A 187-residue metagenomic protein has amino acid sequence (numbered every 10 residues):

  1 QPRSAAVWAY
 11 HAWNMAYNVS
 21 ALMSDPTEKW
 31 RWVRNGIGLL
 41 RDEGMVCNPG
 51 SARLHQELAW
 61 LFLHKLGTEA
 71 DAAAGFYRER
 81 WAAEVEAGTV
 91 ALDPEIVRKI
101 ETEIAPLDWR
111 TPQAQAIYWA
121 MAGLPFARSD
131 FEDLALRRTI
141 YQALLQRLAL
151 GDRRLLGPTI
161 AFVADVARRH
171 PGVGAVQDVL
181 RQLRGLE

Functional and structural regions predicted by a protein language model:
Q1-P2: N-terminal carbohydrate-binding/catalytic regions of secreted carbohydrate-active enzymes
A6-G50, E57-E187: Short coil/linker segments at helix-helix boundaries
